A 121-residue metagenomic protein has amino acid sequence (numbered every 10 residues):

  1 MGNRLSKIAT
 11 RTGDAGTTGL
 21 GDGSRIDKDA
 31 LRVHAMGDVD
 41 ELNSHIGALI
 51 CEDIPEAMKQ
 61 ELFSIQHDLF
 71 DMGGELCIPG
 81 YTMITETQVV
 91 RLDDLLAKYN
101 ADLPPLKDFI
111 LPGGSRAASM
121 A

Functional and structural regions predicted by a protein language model:
M1-A121: Phosphate/pyrophosphate-binding loop motifs in nucleotide- or prenyl diphosphate-using proteins
